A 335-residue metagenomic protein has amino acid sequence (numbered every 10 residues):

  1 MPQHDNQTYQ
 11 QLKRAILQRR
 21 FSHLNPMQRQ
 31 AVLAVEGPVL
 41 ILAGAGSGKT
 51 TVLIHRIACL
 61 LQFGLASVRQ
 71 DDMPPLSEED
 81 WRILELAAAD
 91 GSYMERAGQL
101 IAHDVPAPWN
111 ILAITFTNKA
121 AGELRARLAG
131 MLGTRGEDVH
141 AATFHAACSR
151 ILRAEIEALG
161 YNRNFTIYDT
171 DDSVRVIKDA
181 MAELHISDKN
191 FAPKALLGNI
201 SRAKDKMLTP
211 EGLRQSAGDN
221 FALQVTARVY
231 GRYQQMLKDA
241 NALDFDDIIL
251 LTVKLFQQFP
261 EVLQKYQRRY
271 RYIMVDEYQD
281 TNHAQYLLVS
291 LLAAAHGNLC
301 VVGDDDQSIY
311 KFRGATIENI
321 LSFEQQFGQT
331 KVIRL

Functional and structural regions predicted by a protein language model:
M1-N162, I167, A240, Q264 (+2 more regions): P-loop NTPase Walker
A31, L53-L60, L112-T115, A120 (+10 more regions): Structural preference for long, well-ordered alpha-helical segments in enzyme cores
L33, G37, H103-P108, K254-I273 (+1 more regions): Short basic/glycine-enriched coil/helix segment immediately N-terminal to the Walker B
A34-V35, F116, A129-L132, G136-V139 (+3 more regions): ATP-hydrolysis module of ASCE/P-loop NTPase motor domains, specifically the Walker B Asp-Glu catalytic pair
N110-L112, H140, R271, N298 (+1 more regions): Structural signature of beta-strand start/N-cap positions in the alpha/beta core of ABC transporter nucleotide-binding
R153, E157-A158, Q234, K238 (+2 more regions): Conserved helix/coil segment N-terminal to the catalytic DExD/H
V275, Q279-L335: Conserved helicase motor core of SF1/SF2 NTP-dependent helicases
